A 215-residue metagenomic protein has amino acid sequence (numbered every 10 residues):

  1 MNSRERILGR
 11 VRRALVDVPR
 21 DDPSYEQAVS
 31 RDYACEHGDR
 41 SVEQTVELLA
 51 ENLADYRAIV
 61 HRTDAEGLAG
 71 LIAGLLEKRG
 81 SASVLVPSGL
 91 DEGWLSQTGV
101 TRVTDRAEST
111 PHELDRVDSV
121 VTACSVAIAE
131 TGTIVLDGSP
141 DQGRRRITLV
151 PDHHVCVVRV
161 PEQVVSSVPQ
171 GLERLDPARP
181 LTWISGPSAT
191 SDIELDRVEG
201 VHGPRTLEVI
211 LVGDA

Functional and structural regions predicted by a protein language model:
M1-A215: The feature marks the mature, well-folded catalytic cores of soluble enzymes
